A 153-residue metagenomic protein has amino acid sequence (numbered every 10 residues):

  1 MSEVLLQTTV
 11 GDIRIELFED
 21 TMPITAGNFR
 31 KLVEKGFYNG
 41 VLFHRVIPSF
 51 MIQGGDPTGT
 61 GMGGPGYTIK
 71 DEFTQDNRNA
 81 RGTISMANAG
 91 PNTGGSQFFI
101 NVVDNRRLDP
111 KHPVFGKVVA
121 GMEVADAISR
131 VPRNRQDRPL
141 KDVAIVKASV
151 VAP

Functional and structural regions predicted by a protein language model:
M1-P153: Cyclophilin-like peptidyl-prolyl cis-trans isomerases
